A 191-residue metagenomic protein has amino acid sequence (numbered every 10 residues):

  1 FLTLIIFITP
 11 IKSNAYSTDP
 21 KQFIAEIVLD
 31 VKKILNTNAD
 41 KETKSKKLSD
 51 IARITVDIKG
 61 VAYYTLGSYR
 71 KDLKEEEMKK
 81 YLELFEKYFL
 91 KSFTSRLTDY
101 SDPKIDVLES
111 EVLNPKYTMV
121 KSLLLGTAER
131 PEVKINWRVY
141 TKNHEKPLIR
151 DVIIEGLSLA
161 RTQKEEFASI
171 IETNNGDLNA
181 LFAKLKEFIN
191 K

Functional and structural regions predicted by a protein language model:
F1-T9: Bacterial N-terminal signal peptides
P10-Y16: Sec/Tat signal peptide C-region and signal peptidase I cleavage site
S17-L97: Early exported N-terminus immediately downstream of N-terminal targeting peptides
Y63-G67, D99-K104, S169-I171: Juxtamembrane/interface motifs at transmembrane-helix termini
R70, K87-Y88, V112-L113, L125-T127 (+1 more regions): Solvent-exposed loop/turn segments at secondary-structure junctions within structured extracellular/periplasmic domains
K91-V133, L185-K191: Surface-exposed, charged secondary-structure patches
E132-R161: Short beta-strand edge/turn micro-motifs at domain boundaries
D151-K191: Low-complexity, intrinsically disordered terminal/linker segments enriched in charged and Gly/Pro repeats
